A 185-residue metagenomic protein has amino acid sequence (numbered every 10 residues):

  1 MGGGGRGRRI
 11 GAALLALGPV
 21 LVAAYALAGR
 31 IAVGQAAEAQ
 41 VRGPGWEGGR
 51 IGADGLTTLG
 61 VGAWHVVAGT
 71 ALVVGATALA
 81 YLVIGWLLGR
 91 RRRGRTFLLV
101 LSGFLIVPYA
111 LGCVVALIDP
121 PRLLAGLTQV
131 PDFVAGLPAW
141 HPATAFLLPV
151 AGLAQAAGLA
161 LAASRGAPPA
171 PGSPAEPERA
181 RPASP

Functional and structural regions predicted by a protein language model:
M1-G89, R93-P185: Topology signature of small-to-medium multi-pass alpha-helical membrane proteins
